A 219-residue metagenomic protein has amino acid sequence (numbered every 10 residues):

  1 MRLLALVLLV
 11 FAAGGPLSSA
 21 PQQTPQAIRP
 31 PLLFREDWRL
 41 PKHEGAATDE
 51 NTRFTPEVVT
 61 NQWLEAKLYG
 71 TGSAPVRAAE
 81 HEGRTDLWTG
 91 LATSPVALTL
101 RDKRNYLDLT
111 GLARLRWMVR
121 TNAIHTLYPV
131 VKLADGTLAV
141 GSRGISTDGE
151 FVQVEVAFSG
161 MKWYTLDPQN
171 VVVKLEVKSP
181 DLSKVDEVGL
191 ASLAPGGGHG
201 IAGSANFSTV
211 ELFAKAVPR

Functional and structural regions predicted by a protein language model:
L3-A12: Sec-dependent N-terminal signal peptides
F11-Q26: Bacterial Sec-dependent signal peptides at the C-terminal "C-region" and cleavage site
Q22-R219: Beta-rich carbohydrate-recognition modules and glycan-binding surfaces
